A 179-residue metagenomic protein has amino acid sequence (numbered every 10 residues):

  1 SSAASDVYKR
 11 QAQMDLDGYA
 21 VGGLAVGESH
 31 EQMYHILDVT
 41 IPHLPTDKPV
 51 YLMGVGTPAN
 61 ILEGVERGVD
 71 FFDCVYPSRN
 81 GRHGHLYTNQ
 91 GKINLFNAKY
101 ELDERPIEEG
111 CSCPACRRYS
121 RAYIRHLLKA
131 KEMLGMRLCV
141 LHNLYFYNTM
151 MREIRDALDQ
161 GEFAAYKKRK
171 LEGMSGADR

Functional and structural regions predicted by a protein language model:
S1-Y8: Short, small-residue-biased leader/transition segments that mark boundaries at the very start of proteins
R10-D15: Acidic (Asp/Glu)-rich catalytic clusters
Y19: Acidic/histidine-rich catalytic cores of soluble enzymes
G23: Conserved, charged catalytic cores of large soluble enzymes
G27, Y34-L52, P58-R179: Alpha/beta catalytic cores of nucleotide-metabolism and tRNA/nucleoside-modifying enzymes
